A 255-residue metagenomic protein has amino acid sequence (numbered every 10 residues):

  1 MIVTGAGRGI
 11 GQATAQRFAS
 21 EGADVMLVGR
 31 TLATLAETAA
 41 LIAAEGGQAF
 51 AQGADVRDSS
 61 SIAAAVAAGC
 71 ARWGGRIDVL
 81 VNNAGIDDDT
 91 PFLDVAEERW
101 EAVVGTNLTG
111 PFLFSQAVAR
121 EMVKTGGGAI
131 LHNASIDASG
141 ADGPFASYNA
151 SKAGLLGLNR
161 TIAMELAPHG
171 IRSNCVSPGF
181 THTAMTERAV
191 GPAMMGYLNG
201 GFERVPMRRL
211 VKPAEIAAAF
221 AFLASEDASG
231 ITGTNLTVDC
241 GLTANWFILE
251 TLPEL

Functional and structural regions predicted by a protein language model:
G5-G9: Conserved glycine-rich cofactor-binding loop
T90-L93, G140-A146, P168-H169, R208 (+1 more regions): Active-site loop immediately N-terminal to the catalytic Tyr-X3-Lys motif of short-chain dehydrogenase/reductase
P91-F92, R99-V104, G201: Substrate-binding pocket helix/loop in short-chain dehydrogenase/reductase
V95, A141-A150, T161, A189 (+1 more regions): Active-site loop-to-helix junction immediately N-terminal to the catalytic Tyr of the SDR YXXXK motif in Rossmann-fold
S115, S151, N159: Active-site helix of classical SDR
R120, M164-P168, S229: Alpha-helical segment proximal to the catalytic Tyr-Lys
R209-V238, T243: C-terminal substrate-recognition "lid" of short-chain dehydrogenase/reductases
